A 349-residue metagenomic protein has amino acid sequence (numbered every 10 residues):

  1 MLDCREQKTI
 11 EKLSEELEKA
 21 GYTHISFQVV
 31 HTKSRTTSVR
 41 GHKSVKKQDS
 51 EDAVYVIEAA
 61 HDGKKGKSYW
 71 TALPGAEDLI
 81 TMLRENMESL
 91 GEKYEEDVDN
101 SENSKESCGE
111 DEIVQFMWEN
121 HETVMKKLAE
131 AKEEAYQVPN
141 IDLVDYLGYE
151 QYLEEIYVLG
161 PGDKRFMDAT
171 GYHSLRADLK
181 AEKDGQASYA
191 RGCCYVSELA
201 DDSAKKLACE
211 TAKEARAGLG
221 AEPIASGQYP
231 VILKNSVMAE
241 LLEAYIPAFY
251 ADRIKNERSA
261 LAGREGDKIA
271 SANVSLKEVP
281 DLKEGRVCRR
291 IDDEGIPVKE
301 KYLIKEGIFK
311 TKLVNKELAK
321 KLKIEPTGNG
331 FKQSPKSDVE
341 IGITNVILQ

Functional and structural regions predicted by a protein language model:
L2-K33, F249-P280, S334-Q349: Short, compositionally biased leader-like segments
L2-S14, Y22-T36, D78-D168, A200-A239: Acidic low-complexity segments
E15, K33-G91: N-terminal alpha-helical targeting/anchoring segments
L17, S44-K47, K132-V138, P161-A169 (+6 more regions): A generic local secondary-structure boundary/capping motif
T36-G41, L153-G171, A187-C193, L242-P247 (+3 more regions): Short acidic, glycine/serine/threonine-rich loops at helix termini
D49-D62, M167-C194, L303-K305: Short beta-strand elements
W70-P74, C193, N315-E317: Residue-level structural signal for beta-strand termini and adjacent loop
R264-Q349: Dual-mode signal for accessory low-complexity, basic/Gly-rich regions
